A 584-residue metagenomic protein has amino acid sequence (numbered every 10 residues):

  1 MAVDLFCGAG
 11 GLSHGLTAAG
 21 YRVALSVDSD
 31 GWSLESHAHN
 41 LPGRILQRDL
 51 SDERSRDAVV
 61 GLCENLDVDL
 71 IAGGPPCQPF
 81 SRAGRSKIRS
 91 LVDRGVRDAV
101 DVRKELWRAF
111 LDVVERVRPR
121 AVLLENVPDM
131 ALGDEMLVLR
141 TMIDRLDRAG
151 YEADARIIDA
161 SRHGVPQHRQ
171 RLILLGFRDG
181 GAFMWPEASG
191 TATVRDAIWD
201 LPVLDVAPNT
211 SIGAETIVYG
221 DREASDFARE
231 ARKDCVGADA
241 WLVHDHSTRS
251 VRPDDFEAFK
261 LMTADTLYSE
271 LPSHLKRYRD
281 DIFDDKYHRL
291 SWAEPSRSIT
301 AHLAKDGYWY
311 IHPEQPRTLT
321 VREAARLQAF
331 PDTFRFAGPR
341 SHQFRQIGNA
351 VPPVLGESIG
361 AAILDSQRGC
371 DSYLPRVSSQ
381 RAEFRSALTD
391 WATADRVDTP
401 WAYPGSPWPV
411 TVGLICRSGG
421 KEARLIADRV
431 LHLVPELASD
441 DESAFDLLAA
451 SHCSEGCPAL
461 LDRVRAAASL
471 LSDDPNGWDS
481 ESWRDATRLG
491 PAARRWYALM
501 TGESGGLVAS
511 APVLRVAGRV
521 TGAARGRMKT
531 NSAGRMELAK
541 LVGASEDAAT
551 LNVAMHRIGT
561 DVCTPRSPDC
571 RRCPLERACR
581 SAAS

Functional and structural regions predicted by a protein language model:
M1-R118, P128-L132, M136-L139: Core alpha/beta nucleotide-donor-binding catalytic domains of modification enzymes
V60-N65, R82-H274: Class I S-adenosyl-L-methionine
L123-V127, A337, W496-Y497: Short beta-strands and strand-loop turn motifs
F227-L374: C-terminal target-recognition/interaction regions appended to catalytic cores
S372-S480, P574, A578: N-terminal polyanion-binding entry modules of DNA glycosylases/AP lyases and select other DNA-binding proteins
G456-P458, W478-V516: Helix-hairpin-helix
V513-G522, K529: P-loop NTP-binding/switch modules centered on Walker-like glycine-rich loops
S545-S584: Cysteine-cluster motifs in flexible loop/terminal segments that predominantly coordinate metals
